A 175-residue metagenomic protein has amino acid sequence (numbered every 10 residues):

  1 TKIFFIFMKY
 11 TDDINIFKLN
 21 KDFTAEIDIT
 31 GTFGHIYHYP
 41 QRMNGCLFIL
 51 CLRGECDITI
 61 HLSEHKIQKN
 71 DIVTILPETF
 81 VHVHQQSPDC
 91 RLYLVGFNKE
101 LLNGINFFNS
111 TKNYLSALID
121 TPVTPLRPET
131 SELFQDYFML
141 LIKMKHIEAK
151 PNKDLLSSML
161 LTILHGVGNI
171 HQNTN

Functional and structural regions predicted by a protein language model:
T1-Q68: Generic protein-terminus/edge-of-domain signal
K9-T24, H84-K145, H165, N169 (+1 more regions): A hydrophobic/aromatic-rich effector-binding and dimerization subdomain of bacterial HTH-type transcriptional regulators
N44-G45, K69, D89-R91, S157: A structure-centric signal for secondary-structure junctions around beta-strands
C51-R53, L76, Q86: A short, compositionally biased micro-patch
D57-T59, V81-S87: Short beta-strand His + acidic residue motifs that chelate non-heme Fe in jelly-roll/DSBH and cupin folds
I67-F80: Conserved metal-binding segment of the jelly-roll/cupin
K145-S158: All-alpha amphipathic helical-bundle segments outside canonical DNA-binding/catalytic cores that form hydrophobic
S158-G166: Short, residue-level hotspots on alpha-helical faces of the histone-fold and other alpha-helical interaction modules
